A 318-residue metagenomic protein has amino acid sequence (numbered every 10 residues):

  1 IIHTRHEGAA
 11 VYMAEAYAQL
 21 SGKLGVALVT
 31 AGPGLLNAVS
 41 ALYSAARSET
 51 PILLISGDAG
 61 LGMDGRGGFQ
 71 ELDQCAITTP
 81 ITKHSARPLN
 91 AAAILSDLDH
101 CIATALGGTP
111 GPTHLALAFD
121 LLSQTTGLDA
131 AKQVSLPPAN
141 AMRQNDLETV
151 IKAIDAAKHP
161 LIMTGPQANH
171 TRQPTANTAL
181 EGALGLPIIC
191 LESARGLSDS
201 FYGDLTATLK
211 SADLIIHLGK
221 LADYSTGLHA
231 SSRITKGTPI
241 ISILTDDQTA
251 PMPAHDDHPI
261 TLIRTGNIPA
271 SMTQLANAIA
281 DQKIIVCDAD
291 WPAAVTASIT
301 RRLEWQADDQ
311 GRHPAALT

Functional and structural regions predicted by a protein language model:
I1-K283: N-terminal alpha/beta PP-like core and its mobile active-site loop of ThDP/TPP-dependent enzymes
I285, A289-T318: Active-site diphosphate/adenylate-binding microenvironment
